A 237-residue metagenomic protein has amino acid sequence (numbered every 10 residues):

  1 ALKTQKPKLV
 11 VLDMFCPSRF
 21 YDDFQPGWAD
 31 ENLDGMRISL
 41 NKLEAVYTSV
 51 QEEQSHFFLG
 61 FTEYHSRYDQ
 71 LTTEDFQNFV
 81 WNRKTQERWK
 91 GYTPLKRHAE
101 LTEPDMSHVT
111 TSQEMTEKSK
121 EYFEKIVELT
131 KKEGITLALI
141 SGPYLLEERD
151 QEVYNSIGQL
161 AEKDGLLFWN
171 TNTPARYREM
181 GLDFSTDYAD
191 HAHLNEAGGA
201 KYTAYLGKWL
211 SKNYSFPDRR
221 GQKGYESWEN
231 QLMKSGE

Functional and structural regions predicted by a protein language model:
A1, E114-S119, L145-V153: Acidic-and-aromatic substrate-binding clefts and catalytic sites of carbohydrate-active enzymes
L2, M14, S18, T130-G134 (+3 more regions): Sec/Tat-exported extracytoplasmic proteins
K6-L9: Proline-aspartate-enriched helix->loop->beta-strand connector
D13-F15, I140-Y144, T171-P174, N195: Active-site-proximal beta-strand/loop segments in catalytic clefts of secreted hydrolases
M14, G27-E133, R219-E237: Secreted/periplasmic serine-hydrolase-like ester/acetyl group-modifying domain
S18-F24, E147-Q151, R178-L182, Y202: Extracytoplasmic/secreted cell-surface and envelope-processing proteins
E124-D150: Active-site segments of SGNH/GDSL-like serine hydrolases that catalyze O-acetyl group transfer/hydrolysis on lipids
N155-K234: C-terminal regions of proteins
